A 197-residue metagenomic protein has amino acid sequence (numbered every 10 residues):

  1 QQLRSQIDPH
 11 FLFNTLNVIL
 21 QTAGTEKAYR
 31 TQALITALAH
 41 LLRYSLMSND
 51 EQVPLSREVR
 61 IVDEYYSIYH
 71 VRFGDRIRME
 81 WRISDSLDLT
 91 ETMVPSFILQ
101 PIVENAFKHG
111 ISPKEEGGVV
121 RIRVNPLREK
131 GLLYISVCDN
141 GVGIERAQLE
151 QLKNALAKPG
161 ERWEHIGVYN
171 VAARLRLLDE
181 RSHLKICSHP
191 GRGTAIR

Functional and structural regions predicted by a protein language model:
Q1-K185, A195: Two-component histidine phosphotransfer core
